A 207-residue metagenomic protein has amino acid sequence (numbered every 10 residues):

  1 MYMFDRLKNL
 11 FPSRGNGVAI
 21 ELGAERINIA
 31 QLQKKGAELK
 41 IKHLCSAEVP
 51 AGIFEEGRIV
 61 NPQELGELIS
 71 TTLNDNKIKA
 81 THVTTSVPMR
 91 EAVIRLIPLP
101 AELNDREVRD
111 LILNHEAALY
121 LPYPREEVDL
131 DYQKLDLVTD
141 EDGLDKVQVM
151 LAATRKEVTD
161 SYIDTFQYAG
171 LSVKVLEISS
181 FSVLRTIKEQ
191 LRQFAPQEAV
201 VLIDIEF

Functional and structural regions predicted by a protein language model:
M1-F207: Hydrophobic/aromatic-enriched cytosolic interaction surfaces used to assemble or bind macromolecules
